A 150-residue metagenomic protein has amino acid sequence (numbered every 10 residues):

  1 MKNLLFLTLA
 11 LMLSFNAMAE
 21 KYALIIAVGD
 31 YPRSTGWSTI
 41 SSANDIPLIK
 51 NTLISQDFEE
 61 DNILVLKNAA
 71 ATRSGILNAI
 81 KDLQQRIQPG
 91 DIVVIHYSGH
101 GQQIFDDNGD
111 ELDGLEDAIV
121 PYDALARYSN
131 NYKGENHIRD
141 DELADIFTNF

Functional and structural regions predicted by a protein language model:
L4-L13: Sec-dependent N-terminal signal peptides
A19-E20, S74-S98, Q103-F150: Caspase-like (clan CD) cysteine peptidase catalytic core
L24-T35, Y128-S129: Acidic/histidine-rich, surface-exposed loop or edge segments in extracytoplasmic proteins
I26-V28, N68, S98: Cofactor-binding loop segments of dinucleotide-utilizing enzymes, especially the Rossmann-like FAD- and NAD(P)+-binding
P32-P47: Glycine- and acidic-residue-enriched helix-capping/strand-helix junction motifs
P47-N62: Signal peptide-proximal N-terminal region of secreted/periplasmic/extracellular or secretory-lumen proteins
I63-R73: Short beta->alpha junction loops
